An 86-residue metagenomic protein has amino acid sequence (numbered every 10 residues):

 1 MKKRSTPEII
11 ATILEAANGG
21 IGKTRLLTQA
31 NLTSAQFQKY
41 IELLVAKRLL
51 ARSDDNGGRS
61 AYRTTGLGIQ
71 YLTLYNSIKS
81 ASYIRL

Functional and structural regions predicted by a protein language model:
M1-A11: Short alpha-helical segments that sit at the start of domains
T6-P7, D54-A61: Short, Lys/Arg-rich nucleic-acid/phosphate-binding segment
I13-A17: Short helix-to-turn junction characteristic of helix-turn-helix DNA-binding domains, especially the helix
G20-Q29: Short acidic, hydrophobic short linear motifs in intrinsically disordered regions
L32-K47: Short amphipathic alpha-helical interaction segments
V45-D55: A short, conserved structural fragment
G58-L74: Basic, amphipathic "hinge/linker" alpha-helix immediately C-terminal to the N-terminal HTH DNA-binding motif
N76-L86: Amphipathic alpha-helical dimerization/coiled-coil segments that flank or bridge DNA-binding/regulatory modules
